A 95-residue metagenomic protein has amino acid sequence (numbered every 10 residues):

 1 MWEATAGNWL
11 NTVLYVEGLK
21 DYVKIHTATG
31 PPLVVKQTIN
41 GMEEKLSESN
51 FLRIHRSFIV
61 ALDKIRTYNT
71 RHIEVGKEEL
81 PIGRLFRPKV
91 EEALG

Functional and structural regions predicted by a protein language model:
M1-T5, T29, R84-G95: Eukaryotic intrinsically disordered, low-complexity regulatory linkers and tails enriched in Ser/Thr/Pro
M1-V75, E79: Conserved binding/recognition cores within well-folded domains
